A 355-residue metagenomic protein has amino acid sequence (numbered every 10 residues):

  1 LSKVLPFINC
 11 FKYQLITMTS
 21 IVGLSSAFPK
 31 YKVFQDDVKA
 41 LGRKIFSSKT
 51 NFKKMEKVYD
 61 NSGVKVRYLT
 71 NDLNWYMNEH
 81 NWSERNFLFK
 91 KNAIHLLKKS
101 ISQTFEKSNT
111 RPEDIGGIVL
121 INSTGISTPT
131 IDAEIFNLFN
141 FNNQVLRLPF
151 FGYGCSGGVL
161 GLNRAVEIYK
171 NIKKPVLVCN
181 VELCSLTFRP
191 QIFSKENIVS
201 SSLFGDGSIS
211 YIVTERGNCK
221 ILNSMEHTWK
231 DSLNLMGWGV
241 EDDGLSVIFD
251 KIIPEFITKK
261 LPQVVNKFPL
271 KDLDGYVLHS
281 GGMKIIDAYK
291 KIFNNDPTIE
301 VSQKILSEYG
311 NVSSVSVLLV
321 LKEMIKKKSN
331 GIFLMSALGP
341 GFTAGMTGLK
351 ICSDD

Functional and structural regions predicted by a protein language model:
L1-T17: Short, Lys/Arg-enriched N-terminal segments with co-localized hydrophobic residues within the first ~10-30 amino acids
T17-K91, P190-E255, K259, L338 (+1 more regions): Condensing-enzyme catalytic core mediating Claisen C-C bond formation in acyl metabolism
K32-V33, P129-A133, L160-N163, T187-I192 (+1 more regions): Short acidic, glycine/serine/threonine-rich loops at helix termini
V64-N78, W82-F141, G152, L270-I286: Conserved beta-ketoacyl condensing-enzyme motif
L88, K99, T104, G239-I305: A contiguous, well-structured pocket-lining segment that forms one wall/lid of small-molecule binding clefts in soluble
N92-S108, I131, S208, E255-P269 (+1 more regions): Short, well-ordered amphipathic alpha-helical segments that serve as non-catalytic structural scaffolds within diverse
T124, N137, N142-Q144, P149-K173 (+2 more regions): Claisen-condensing/thiolase-fold acyl-transfer catalytic domains that form or cleave C-C bonds in fatty acid
S127-A133, V178-V199, M225-D242, M283-K290 (+1 more regions): Active-site-adjacent elements of ketosynthase-type condensing enzymes
